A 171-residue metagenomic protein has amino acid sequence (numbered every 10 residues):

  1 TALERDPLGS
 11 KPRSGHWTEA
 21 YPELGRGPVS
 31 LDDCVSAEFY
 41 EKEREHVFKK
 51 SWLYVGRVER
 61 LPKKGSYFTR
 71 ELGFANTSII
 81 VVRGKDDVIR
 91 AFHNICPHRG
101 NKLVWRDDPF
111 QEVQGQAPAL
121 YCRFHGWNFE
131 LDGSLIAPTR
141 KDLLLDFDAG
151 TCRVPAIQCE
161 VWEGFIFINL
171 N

Functional and structural regions predicted by a protein language model:
T1-L3, E23-G27, R140, G164-N171: Short, mixed-charge, low-aromatic patches
T1-P22: Rieske [2Fe-2S] iron-sulfur domain-containing proteins
D6-K11, C34-A37, Y121-G126: Short low-complexity stretches enriched in small and charged residues
T18-H46, K50: Low-complexity, highly charged intrinsically disordered N-terminal segments that act as targeting/localization
P28-V29, V58-L61: Conserved short loop/turn motifs at secondary-structure junctions
S51-G56: A short, Trp-centered hydrophobic/proline-enriched beta-strand micro-motif
L61-L170: Rieske [2Fe-2S] iron-sulfur-binding domain
